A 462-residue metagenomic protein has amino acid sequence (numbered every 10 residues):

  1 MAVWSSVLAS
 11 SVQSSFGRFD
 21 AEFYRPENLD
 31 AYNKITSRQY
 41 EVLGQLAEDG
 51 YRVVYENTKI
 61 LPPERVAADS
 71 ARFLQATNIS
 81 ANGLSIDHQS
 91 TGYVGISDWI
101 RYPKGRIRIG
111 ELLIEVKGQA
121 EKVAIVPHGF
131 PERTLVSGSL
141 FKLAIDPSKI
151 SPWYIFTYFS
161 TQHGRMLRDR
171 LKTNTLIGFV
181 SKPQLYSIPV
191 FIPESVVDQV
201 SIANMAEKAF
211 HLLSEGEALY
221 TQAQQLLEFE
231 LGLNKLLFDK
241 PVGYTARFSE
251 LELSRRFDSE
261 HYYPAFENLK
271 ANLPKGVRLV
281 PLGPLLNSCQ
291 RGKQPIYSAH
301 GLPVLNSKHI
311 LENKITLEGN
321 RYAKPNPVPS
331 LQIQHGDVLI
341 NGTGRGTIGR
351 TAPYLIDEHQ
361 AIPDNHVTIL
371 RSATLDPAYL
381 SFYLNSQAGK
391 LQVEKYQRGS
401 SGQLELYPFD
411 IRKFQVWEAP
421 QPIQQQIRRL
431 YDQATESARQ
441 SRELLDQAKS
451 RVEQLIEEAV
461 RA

Functional and structural regions predicted by a protein language model:
M1-I60, E194-K293, P420-A462: Non-catalytic DNA-recognition/assembly elements of restriction-modification systems
L43-P63, T77-I109, R278-Q294, K308-H335: Sequence-specific dsDNA recognition surfaces
E56-R65, H88-Q89, D169-K172, F238-V242 (+2 more regions): Short coil/turn segments at secondary-structure boundaries
P63-A71, S85-Y93, G105-I107, I125-G138 (+4 more regions): Short, surface-exposed loop/turn microsegments at beta-strand edges and helix-strand junctions
Q75, P103, I114-F159, L331 (+1 more regions): A short beta-sheet element
V116, S137, F141-L219: Ordered, small/hydrophobic-rich secondary-structure cores
R133-F141, T173-V197, Q360-T368, R398-I423: A short glycine-rich beta-alpha junction/loop motif
